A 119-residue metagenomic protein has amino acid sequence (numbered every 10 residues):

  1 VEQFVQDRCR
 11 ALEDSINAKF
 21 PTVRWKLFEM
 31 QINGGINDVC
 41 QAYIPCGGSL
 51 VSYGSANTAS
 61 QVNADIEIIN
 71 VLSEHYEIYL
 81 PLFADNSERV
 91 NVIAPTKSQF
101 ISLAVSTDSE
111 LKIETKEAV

Functional and structural regions predicted by a protein language model:
V1-Y43, G48-S52, E77-Y79: Charged, surface-exposed helical/loop "interaction arms" that form contiguous linear patches used for dimerization
W25, I69-V71, R89: Short beta-turn/strand-loop junction motif enriched in small, turn-promoting residues
V51-A59, V90: Glycine-rich/acidic phosphate-handling loop/turn and adjacent ATP-lid/helix of nucleotide-binding kinase/ATPase domains
A59-P81: GG-anchored amphipathic helix commonly corresponding to the ABC/SMC/Rad50 NBD signature/C-loop
D85-S87: Walker B catalytic acidic pair
V90-T96: Conserved ATPase-coupling elements of RecA-like P-loop NTPase cores
K97-V119: C-terminal lobe/lid and adjacent interdomain/linker elements of RecA-like ASCE P-loop ATPase modules
